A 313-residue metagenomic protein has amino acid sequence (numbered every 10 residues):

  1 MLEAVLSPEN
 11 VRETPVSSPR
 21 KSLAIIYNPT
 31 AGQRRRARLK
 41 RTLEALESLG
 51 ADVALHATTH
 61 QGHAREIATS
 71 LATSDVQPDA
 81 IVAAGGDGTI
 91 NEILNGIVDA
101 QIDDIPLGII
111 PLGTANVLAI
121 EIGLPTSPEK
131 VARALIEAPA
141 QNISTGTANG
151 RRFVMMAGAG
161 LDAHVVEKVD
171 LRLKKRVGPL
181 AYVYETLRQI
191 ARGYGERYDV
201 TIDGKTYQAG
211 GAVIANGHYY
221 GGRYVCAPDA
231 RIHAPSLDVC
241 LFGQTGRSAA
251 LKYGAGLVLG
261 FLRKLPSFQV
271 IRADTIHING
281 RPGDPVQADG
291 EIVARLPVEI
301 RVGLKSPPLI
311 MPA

Functional and structural regions predicted by a protein language model:
M1-I81: ATP/NTP phosphate-donor binding region
L2-A4, T201-G204, R231, L241-A313: ATP/nucleoside-binding phosphotransfer catalytic cores, i.e., glycine-rich phosphate-binding loops
I26, S48-L49, T58, N95-G211: Catalytic core of DAGKc-family lipid kinases
P29, A84-G86, I110-L112, N216: Glycine-rich beta-strand-to-loop/alpha-helix junction loops that act as flexible
A64, G88-I93, V117: Short glycine/serine/threonine-rich phosphate/pyrophosphate-binding segments that cradle anionic phosphate groups
G158, D162, V213-C226, I292: Glycine-rich phosphate/pyrophosphate-binding beta-alpha loops
L173-A181, V225-A249: Gly/Ser/Thr-rich active-site loops/lids in small-molecule metabolic enzymes that frequently grip phosphoryl groups
Y194-E196, Q208-G210, H233-D238, R272-I276: A generic structural signal for short beta-strands and their flanking turns/coil linkers
